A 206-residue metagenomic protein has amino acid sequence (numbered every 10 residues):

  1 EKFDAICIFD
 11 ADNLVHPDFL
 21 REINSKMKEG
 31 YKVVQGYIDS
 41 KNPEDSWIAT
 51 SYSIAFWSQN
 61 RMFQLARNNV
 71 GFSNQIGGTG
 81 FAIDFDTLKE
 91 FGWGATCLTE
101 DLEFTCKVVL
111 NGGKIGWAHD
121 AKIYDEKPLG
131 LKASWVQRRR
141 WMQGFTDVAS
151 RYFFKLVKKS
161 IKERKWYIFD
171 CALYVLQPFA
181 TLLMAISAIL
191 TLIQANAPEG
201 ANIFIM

Functional and structural regions predicted by a protein language model:
E1, E22-T96, R139, Q143-S150: Long helical/loop segments within the catalytic core of UDP-sugar-dependent glycosyltransferases, especially the large
F3, A11, E100: Short acidic donor-binding/metal-coordinating loop in glycosyltransferase active sites
I6: Short aromatic/hydrophobic "clamp" motif used to bind/position activated sugar donors
D10-K26: Acidic donor-binding/catalytic loop of UDP-sugar-dependent glycosyltransferases, especially processive GT2
V70-G71, L129-M206: Basic/Trp-rich segment in TM-proximal cytosolic loops or flexible interdomain/linker regions
G78, W117-A118, Y124-V136: Catalytic cores of eukaryotic secretory-pathway lumenal/extracellular enzymes that build and remodel glycoconjugates
L98-F104: Acidic donor-binding loop at a coil-to-helix junction in glycosyltransferase catalytic cores that engages
T105-Y124: Catalytic donor-sugar/metal-binding loop of nucleotide-sugar-dependent glycosyltransferases
